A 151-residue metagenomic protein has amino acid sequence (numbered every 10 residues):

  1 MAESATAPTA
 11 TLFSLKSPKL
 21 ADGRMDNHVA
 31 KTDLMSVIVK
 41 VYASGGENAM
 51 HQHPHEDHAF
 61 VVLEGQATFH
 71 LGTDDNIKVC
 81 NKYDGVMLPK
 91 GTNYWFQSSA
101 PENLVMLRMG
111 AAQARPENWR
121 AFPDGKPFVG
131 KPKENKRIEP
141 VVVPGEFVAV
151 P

Functional and structural regions predicted by a protein language model:
M1-V39, E47-M50, K82, A121-P151: A short, N-terminal "cap"/entry segment at the start of jelly-roll beta-barrel domains of the cupin/DSBH fold
D33-L34, H55, D74, P101-E102: Short strand-connecting beta-turns/loops that link adjacent beta-strands
V41-A43, Q52-F69, M109-A112: Short, conserved beta-strand element in jelly-roll/cupin
A59, M87, P101-N118: A short hydrophobic beta-strand segment most commonly corresponding to one strand of the jelly-roll/cupin
Q66-T68, N93, N103: Structural motif
D74-K90: Short acidic-glycine-tyrosine-enriched beta hairpin
F96-A100: Asparagine-centered strand-capping/turn motif at beta-strand->loop junctions
